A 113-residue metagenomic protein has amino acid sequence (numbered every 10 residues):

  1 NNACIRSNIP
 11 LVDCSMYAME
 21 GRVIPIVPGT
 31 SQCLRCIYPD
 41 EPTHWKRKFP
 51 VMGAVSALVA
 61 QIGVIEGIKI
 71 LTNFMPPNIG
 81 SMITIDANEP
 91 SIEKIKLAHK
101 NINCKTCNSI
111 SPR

Functional and structural regions predicted by a protein language model:
N1-R113: Glycine-rich phosphate/adenylate-binding loop
